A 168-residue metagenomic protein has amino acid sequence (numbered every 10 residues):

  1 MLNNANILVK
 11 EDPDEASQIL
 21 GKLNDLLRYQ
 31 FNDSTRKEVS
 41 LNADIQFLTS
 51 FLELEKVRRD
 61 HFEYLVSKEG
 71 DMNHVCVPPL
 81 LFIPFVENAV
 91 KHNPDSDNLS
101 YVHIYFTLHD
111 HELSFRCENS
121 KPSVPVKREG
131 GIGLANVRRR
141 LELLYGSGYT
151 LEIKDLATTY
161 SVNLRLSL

Functional and structural regions predicted by a protein language model:
M1-R165: Two-component histidine phosphotransfer core
